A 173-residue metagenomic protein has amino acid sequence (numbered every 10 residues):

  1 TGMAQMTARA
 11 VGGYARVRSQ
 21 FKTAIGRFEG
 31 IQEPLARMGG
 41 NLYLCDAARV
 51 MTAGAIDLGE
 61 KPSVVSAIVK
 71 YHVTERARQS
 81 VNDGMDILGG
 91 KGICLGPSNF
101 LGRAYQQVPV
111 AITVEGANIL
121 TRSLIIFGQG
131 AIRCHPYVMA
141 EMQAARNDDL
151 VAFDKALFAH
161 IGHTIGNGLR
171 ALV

Functional and structural regions predicted by a protein language model:
T1-V173: Flavin-dependent oxidoreductase catalytic core characteristic of acyl-CoA dehydrogenase/oxidase-like enzymes
